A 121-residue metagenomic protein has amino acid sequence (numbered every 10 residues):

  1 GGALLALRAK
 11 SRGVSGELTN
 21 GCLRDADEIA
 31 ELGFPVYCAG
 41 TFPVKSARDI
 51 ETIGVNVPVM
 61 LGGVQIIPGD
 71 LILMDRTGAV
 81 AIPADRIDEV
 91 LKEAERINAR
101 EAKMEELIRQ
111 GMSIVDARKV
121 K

Functional and structural regions predicted by a protein language model:
G1-P68, I82-V115, K119-K121: Feature captures the catalytic cores and cofactor-binding loops of soluble hydro-lyases/lyases that act on carboxylate
I72: C-terminal binding/interaction regions
G78-V80: Channel- or pocket-lining gating/hinge segments that regulate access to a cavity or pore
